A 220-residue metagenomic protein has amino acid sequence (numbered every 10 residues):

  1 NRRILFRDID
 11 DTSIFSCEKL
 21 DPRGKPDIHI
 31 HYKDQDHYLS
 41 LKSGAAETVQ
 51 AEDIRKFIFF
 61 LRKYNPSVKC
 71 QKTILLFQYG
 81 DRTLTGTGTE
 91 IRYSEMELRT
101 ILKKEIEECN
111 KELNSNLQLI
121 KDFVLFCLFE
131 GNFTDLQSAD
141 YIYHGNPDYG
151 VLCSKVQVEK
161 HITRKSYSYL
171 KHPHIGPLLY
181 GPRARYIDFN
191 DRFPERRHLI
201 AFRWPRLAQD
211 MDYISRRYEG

Functional and structural regions predicted by a protein language model:
N1-P26, I30-H37, L41-G220: Short, positively charged
